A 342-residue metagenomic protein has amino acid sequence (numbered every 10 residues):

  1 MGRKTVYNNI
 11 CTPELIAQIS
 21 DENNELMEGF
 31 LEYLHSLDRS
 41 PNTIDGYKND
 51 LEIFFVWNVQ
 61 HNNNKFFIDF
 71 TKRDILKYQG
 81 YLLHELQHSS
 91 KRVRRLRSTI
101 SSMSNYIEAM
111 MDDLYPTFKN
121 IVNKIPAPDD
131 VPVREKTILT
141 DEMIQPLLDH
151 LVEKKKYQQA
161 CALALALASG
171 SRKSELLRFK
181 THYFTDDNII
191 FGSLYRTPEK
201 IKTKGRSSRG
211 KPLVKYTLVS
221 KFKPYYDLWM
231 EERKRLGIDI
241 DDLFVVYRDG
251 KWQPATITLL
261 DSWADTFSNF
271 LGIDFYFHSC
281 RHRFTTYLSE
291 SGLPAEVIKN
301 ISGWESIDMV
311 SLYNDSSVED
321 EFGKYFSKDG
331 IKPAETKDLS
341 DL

Functional and structural regions predicted by a protein language model:
M1-P13, K328-L342: C-terminal secondary-structure termini that scaffold catalytic or DNA-interacting sites
E28-R134: N-terminal core-binding DNA-recognition domain of tyrosine recombinases/integrases
M111, A166-G192, V297: Short, charged phosphate-coordinating catalytic segments
D141-K173: Basic, Lys/Arg- and aromatic-enriched nucleic-acid-binding interface segment
A164, R281-E305: C-terminal catalytic core of tyrosine-transesterase DNA break-rejoin enzymes
R178-P224: Conserved tyrosine-mediated DNA breakage-rejoining catalytic core shared by Y-recombinases
L218-I273: Active-site/catalytic core of tyrosine-dependent DNA strand-transfer enzymes
S302-K328: Catalytic-site neighborhood detector that most strongly recognizes the C-terminal catalytic loop/helix of tyrosine
